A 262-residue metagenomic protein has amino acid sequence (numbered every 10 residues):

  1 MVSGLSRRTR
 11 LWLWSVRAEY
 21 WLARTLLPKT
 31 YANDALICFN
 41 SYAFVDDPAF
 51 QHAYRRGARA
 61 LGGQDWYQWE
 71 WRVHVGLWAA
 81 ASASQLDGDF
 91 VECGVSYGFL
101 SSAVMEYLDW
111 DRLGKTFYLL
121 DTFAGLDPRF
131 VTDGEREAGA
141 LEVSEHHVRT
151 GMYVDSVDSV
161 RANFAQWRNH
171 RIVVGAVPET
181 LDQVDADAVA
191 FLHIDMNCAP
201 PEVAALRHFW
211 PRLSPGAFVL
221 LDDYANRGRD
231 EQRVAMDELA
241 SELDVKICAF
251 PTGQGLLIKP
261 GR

Functional and structural regions predicted by a protein language model:
M1-G63: Membrane-proximal basic amphipathic "stem/tether" segments
R8, W12, V16-R17, D34 (+4 more regions): Homeobox/homeodomain signature
S41-E70, L77, S84-R262: S-adenosylmethionine/decaboxylated-SAM
